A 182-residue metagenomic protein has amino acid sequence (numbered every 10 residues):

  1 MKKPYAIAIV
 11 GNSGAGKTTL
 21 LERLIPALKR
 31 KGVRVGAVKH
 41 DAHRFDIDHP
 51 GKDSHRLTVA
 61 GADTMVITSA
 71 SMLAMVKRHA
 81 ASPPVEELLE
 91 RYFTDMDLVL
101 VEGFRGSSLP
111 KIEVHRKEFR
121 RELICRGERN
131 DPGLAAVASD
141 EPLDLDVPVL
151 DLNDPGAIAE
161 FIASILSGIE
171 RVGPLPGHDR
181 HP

Functional and structural regions predicted by a protein language model:
M1-H43, L134: Walker A (P-loop) phosphate-binding motif
M1-K2, T58-V59, R91-F93, R126-N130: Solvent-exposed alpha-helices and their adjacent loops that cap or buttress functional pockets in soluble metabolic
N12, H40-D41, P50, S69-A70 (+2 more regions): Fold-independent oxyanion-binding glycine-rich loops and adjacent beta-strand/coil segments at enzyme active sites
R23-A80: N-terminal phosphate/diphosphate-binding loop that engages ATP/GTP or pyrophosphate donors across diverse enzyme folds
P26-V33, V59, D63, T94 (+2 more regions): Generic secondary-structure signature for well-ordered alpha-helical cores
V76-G106: Phosphate-binding/switch loop-helix module in NTP-utilizing enzymes
L98-R171: Phosphate/Mg2+-binding loops and adjacent switch elements in nucleotide/diphosphate-handling enzyme cores
E170-P182: C-terminal-of-GTPase-core extension/linker across diverse P-loop GTPases
